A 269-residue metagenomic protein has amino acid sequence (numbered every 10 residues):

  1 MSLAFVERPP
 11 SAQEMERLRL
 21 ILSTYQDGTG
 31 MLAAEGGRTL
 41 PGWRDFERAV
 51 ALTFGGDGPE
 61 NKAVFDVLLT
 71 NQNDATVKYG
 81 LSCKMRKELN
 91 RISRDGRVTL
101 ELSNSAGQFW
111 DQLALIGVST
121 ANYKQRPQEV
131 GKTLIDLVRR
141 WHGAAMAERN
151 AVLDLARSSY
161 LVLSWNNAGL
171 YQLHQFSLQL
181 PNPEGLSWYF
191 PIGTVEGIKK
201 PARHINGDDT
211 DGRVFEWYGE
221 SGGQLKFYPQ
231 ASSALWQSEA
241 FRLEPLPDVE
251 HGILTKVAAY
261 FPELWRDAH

Functional and structural regions predicted by a protein language model:
M1-A63, M85-H269: Nucleic-acid endonuclease domains
F54, V67-L69, A75-K87: Conserved catalytic cores of phosphodiester-cleaving nucleases, focusing on short active-site segments
P59, Q72-N73: Short polar/acidic secondary-structure junctions
